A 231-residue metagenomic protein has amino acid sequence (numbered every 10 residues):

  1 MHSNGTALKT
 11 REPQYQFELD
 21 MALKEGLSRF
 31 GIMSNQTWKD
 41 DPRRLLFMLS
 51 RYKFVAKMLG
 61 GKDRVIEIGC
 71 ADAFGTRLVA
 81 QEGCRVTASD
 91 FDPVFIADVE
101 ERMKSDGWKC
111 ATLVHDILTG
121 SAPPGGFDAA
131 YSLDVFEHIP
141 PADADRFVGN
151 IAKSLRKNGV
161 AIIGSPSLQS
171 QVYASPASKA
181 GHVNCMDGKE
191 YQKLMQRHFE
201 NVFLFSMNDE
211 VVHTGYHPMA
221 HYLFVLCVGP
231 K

Functional and structural regions predicted by a protein language model:
M1-G125, A129-Y131, A142-G149, V183-E190 (+3 more regions): Conserved N-terminal segment of class I S-adenosyl-L-methionine
S121, I139-P140, V172, M195: Activation segment
D134-H138: Short catalytic micro-motifs in class I SAM-dependent methyltransferases
P140, L155-R156: Helix-to-beta-strand junctions that scaffold the AdoMet/dcAdoMet cofactor pocket in Class I SAM-dependent enzymes
G159: Glycine-centered, small-residue-biased loops immediately flanking beta-strands in adenine/cofactor-binding cores
I163-V183: Short, glycine-/aromatic-enriched active-site segment of Class I SAM-dependent methyltransferases
